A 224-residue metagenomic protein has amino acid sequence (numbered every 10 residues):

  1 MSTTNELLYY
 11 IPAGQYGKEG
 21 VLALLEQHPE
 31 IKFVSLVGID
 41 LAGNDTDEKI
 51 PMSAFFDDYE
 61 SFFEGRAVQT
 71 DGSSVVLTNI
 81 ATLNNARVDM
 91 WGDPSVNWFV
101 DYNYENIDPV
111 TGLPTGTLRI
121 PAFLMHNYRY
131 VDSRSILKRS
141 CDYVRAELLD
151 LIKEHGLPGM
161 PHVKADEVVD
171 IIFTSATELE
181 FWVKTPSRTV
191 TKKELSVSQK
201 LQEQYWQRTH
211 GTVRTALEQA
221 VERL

Functional and structural regions predicted by a protein language model:
M1-L224: ATP/Mg2+-dependent ligation/transfer catalytic cores
